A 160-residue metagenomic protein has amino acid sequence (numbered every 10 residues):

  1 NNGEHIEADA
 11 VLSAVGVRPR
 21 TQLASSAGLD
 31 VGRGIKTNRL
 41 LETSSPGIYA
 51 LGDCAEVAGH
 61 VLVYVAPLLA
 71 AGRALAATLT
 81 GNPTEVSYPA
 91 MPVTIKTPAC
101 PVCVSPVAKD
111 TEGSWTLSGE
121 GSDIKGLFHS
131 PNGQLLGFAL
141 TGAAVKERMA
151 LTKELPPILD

Functional and structural regions predicted by a protein language model:
N1, R39, P131: Short, ordered coil/turn segments that flank beta-strands lining enzyme active or ligand-binding pockets
E4-A77: FAD-site-proximal beta/loop scaffold in flavoenzymes
D9, S45, E112, R148-M149: Short acidic, gly/pro-rich beta-turn/loop elements at beta-sheet edges and active-site/ligand-binding grooves
A14-V15, T141, L155: Residue-level recognition of phosphate/Mg2+-coordinating polar/acidic sites in nucleotide-handling active sites
G28, V65, A108, P156-I158: Juxtamembrane/interface motifs at transmembrane-helix termini
C54-E147: Mid-to-C-terminal Rossmann-like scaffold of FAD/NAD(P)H-dependent oxidoreductases
A144-L159: A short, polar/charged loop-to-alpha-helix boundary motif
